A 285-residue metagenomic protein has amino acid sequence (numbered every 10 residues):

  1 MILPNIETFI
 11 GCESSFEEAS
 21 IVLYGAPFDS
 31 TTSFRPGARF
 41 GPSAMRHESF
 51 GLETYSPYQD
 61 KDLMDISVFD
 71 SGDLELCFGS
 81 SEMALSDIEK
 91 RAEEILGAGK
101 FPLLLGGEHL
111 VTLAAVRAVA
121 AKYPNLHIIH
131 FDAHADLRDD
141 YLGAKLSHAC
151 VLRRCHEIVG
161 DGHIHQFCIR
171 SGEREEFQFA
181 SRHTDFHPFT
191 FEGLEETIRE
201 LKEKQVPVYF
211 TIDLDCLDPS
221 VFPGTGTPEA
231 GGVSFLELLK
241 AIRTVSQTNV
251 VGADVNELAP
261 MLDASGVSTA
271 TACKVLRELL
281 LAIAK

Functional and structural regions predicted by a protein language model:
I2-K285: Conserved alpha-helical scaffold segments that buttress catalytic/binding sites
